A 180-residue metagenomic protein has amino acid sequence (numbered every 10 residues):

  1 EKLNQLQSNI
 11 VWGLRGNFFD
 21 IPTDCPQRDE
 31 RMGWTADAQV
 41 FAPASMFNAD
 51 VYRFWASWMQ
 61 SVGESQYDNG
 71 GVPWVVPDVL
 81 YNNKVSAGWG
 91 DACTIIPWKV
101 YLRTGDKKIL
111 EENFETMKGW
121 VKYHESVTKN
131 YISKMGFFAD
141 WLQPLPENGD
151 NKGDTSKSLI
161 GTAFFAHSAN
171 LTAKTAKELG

Functional and structural regions predicted by a protein language model:
E1-S126, Y131-F137: Substrate-binding groove/exosite segments of carbohydrate-active enzymes
N17, V127, N148, T172-L179: Change "in soluble alpha/beta enzymes" to "in soluble alpha/beta proteins
G71-P77, K134-K157: Aromatic- and acidic-residue-enriched carbohydrate-binding clefts of CAZyme catalytic domains
D154-G180: Active-site neighborhood of glycoside hydrolase catalytic domains
